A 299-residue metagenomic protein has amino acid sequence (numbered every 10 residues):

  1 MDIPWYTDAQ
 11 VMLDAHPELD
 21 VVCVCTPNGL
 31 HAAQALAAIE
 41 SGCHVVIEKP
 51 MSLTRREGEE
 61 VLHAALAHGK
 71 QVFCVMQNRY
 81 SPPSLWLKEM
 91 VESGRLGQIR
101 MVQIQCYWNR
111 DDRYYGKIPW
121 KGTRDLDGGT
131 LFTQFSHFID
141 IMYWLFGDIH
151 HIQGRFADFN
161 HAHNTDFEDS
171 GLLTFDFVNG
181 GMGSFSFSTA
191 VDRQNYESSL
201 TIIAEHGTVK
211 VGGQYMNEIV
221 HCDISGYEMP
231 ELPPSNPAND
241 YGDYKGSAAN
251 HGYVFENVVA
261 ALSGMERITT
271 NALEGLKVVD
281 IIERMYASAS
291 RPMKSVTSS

Functional and structural regions predicted by a protein language model:
I3-A64: Beta-loop-alpha module in the N-terminal Rossmann-like domain of NAD(P)-dependent dehydrogenases, especially those
T7, I47, V72-C74, F185 (+1 more regions): Hydrophobic residues in well-ordered beta-strands that form the structural core
V11, L19-V24, N257-S299: C-terminal helix-rich "cap/oligomerization" subdomain common to oxidoreductases
E59-Q77, Q98-Q103: Rossmann-fold dehydrogenase core element
N78-N164, P292: Predominantly a Rossmann-like dinucleotide-binding segment in NAD(P)-dependent oxidoreductases
T133, I139-N217, G252-M265, S298: Contiguous beta-strand/loop segments that form the cofactor/metal-binding neighborhood of enzyme cores
G242-F255: Active-site loop of classical SDR/Rossmann-like NAD(P)-dependent oxidoreductases, centered on the catalytic Tyr-X3-Lys
